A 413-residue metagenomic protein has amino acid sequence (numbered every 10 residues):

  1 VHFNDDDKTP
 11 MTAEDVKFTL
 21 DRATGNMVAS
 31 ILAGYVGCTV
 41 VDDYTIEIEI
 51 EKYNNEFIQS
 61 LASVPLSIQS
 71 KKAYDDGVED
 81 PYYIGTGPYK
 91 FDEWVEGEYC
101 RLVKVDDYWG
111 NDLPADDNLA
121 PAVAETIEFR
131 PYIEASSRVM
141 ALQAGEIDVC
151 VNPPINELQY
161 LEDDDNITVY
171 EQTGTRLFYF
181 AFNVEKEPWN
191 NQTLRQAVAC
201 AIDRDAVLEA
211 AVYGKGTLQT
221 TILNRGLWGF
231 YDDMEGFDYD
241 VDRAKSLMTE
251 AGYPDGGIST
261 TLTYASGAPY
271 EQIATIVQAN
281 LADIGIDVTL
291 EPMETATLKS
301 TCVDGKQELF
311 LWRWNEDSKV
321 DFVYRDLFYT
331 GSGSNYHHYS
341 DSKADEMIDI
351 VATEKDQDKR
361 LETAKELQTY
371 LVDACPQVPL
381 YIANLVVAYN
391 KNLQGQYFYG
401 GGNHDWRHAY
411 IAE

Functional and structural regions predicted by a protein language model:
V1-H2, R22, G110-Y160, Q278 (+1 more regions): Ligand-site clamp/hinge motif
V1-M27, E47, P188-N190: Aromatic- and charge-enriched surface segment that lines or borders ligand/interaction sites
V16-T19, I46-I48, G87-K90, C100-R101 (+4 more regions): Short, well-ordered beta-strand elements
A29-K72, E79, P88-V95: Surface-exposed binding/hinge segments that line and control ligand-binding clefts or catalytic entry sites
S30, C38-T39, D92-V103, E128-K186 (+1 more regions): Extracellular/periplasmic solute-recognition and catalytic clefts
S63-E93, D107-E125, Q159-Q172, A181-Q192 (+4 more regions): Short, solvent-exposed loop/beta-turn-alpha elements that line the ligand-binding surface or hinge of extracytoplasmic
V103-K104, N190-A279, D283-I284, E366 (+1 more regions): Append "and occasionally in soluble cytosolic enzymes with long acidic Gly/Pro-rich linkers
T249-E316, Q357, L385: Ligand/substrate-recognition segments at binding pockets and active sites
